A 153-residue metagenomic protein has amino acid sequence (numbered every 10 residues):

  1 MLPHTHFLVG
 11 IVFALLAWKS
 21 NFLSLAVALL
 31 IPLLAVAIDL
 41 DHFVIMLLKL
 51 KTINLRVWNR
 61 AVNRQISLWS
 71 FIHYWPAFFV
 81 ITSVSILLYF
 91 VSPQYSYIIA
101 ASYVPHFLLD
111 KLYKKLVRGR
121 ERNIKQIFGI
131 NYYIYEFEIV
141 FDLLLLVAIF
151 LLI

Functional and structural regions predicted by a protein language model:
M1-I153: N-terminal membrane-targeting hydrophobic helices
